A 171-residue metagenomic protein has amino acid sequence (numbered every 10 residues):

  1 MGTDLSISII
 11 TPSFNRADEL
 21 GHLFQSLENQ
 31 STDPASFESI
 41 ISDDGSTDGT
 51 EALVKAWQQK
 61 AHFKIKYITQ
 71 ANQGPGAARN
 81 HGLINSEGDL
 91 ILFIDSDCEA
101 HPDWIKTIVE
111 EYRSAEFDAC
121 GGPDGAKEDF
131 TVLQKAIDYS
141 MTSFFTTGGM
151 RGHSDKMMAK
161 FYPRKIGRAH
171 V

Functional and structural regions predicted by a protein language model:
M1-N29: N-proximal low-complexity "stem/linker" segments adjacent to membrane-targeting elements
D4-S8, E28-I41, G49, H62-K66: Short loop->beta transition adjacent to catalytic acidic/histidine clusters or analogous donor-positioning motifs
E19-G21, D48-A56, D103: Acidic helix N-cap motif at the loop->helix transition within catalytic regions of sugar-transfer enzymes
S26, D43-A52, N72, D95-H101: A conserved acidic beta->alpha catalytic loop
Q70-S86, T107: Glycine-rich, basic loop-to-helix element that forms the pyrophosphate-binding segment of sugar-nucleotide handling
I91: Short aromatic/hydrophobic "clamp" motif used to bind/position activated sugar donors
D103-K135, Y139: Conserved donor NDP-sugar-binding/catalytic core segment of glycosyltransferases
G122-E128, I137-R164: Short, flexible, basic/aromatic active-site loop/helix in glycosyltransferases
